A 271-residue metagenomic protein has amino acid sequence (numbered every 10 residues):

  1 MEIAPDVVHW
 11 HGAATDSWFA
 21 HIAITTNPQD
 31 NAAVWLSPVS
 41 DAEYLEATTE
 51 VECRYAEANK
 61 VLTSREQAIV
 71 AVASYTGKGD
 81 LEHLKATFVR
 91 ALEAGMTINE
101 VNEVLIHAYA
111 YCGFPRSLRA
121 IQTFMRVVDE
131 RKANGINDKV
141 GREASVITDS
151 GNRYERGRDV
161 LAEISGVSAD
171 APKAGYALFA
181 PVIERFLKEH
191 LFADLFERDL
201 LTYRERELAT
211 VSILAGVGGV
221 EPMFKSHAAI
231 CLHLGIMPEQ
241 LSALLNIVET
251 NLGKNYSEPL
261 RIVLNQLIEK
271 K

Functional and structural regions predicted by a protein language model:
M1-D6: Short acidic-glycine-tyrosine-enriched beta hairpin
H9-H11, H21, T87, H107 (+1 more regions): Histidine-centered active-site/metal-ligand motif
W10-V51: Double-stranded beta-helix
V51-E66, Y75-A94, E100, R116-Y203 (+2 more regions): Acidic, glycine/proline-rich low-complexity segments that act as flexible tails and inter-domain linkers
Q67-K78, E205-V220: Amphipathic, charged-and-aliphatic alpha-helical interface segments that function as noncatalytic docking
E103, H107, C112-P115: Substrate/cofactor-recognition hotspot
V220-A229, S242: Short conserved catalytic/interaction loops centered on acidic-Pro-aromatic/His motifs
